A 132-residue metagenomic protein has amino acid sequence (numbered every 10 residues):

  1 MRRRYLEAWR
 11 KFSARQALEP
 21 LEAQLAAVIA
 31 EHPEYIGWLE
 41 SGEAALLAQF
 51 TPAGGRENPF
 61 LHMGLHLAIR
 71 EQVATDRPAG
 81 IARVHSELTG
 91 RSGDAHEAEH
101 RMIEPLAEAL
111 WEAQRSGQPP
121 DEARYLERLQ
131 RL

Functional and structural regions predicted by a protein language model:
M1-E34: N-terminal leader/targeting peptides and immediately adjacent processing regions
R3, E19-A23, H62-L67, A82 (+3 more regions): Non-catalytic, well-ordered alpha-helical scaffold segments
R4, V84-E87, R128: Charge-rich, solvent-exposed alpha-helical interaction surfaces
A14, L18, E34-Y35, P78-A79 (+2 more regions): Intrinsically disordered or highly flexible coil/loop and linker segments, enriched in small and charged/polar residues
L21-G90: Aromatic-anchored, charged helix-turn/loop surface patch used as a conserved interaction hotspot
H66, R70, A74, T89 (+4 more regions): Amphipathic alpha-helical core segments of compact helical bundles
S86, R91, A95-E99, R131: Sequence termini and other peripheral, non-core segments
R115, P119-L132: Glycine-rich, aromatic-bearing surface loops/beta-hairpins
